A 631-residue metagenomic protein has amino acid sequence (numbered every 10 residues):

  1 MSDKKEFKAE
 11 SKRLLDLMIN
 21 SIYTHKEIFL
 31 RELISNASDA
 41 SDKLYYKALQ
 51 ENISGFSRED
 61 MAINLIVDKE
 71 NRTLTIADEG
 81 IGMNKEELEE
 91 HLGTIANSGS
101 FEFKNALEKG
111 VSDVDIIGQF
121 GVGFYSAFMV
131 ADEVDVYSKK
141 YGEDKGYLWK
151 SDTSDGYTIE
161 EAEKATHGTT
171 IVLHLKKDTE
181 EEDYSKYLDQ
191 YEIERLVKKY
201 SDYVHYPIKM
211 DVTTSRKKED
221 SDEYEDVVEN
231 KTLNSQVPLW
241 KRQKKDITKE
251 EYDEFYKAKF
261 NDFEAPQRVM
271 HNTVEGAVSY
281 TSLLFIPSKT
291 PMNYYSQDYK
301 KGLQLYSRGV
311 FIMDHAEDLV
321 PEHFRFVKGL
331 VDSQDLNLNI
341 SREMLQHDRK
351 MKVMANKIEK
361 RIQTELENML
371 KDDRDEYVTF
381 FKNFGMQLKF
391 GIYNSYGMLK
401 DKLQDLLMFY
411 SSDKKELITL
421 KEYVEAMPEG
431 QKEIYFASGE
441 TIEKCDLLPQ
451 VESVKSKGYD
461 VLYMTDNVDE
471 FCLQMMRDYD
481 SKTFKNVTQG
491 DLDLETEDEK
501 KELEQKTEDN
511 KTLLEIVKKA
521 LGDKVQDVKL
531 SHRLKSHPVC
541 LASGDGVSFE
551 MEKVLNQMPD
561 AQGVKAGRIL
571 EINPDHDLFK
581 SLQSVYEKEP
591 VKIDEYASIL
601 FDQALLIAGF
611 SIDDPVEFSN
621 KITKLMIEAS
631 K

Functional and structural regions predicted by a protein language model:
M1-Q190, R195: GHKL (Bergerat-fold) ATPase N-terminal catalytic module, capturing the glycine-rich phosphate-binding loop and acidic
I116, V134-G156, K176-K186, Y191-K631: GHKL/Bergerat-fold ATPase module in large chromosome/replication-associated machines
